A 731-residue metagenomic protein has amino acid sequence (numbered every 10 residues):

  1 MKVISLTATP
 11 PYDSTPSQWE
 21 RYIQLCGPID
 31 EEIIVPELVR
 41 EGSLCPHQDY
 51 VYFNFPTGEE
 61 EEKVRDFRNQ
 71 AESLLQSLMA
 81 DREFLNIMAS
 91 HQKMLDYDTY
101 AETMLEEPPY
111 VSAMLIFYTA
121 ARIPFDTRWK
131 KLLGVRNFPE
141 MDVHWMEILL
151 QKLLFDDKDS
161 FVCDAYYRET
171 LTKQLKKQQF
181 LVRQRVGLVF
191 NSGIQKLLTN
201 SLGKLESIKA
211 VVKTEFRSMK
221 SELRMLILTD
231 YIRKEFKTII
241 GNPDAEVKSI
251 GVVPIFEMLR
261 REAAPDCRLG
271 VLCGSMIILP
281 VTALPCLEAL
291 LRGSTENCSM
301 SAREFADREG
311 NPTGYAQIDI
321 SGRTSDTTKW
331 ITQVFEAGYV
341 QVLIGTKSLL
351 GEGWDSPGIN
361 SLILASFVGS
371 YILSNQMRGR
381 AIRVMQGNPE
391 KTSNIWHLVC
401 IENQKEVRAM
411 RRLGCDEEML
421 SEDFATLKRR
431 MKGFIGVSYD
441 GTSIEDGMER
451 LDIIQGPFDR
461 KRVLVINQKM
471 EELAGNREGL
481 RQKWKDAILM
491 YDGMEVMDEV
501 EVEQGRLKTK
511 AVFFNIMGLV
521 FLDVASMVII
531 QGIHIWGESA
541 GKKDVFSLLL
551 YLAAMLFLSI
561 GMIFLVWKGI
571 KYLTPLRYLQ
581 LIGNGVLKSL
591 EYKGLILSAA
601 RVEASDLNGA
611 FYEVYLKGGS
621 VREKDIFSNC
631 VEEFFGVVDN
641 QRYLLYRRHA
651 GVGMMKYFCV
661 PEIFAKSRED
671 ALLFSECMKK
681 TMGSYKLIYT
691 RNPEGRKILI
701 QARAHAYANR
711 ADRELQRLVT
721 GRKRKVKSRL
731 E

Functional and structural regions predicted by a protein language model:
M1-H47: Post-DEXD/H (motif II) to motif III coupling segment of the RecA-like Helicase ATP-binding lobe
K2, C26-P28, L44-Q48, D266-C267 (+2 more regions): Short glycine-/polar-rich loops that comprise or flank the Walker A/P-loop and associated switch/sensor motifs
L6-P10, T229-Y231, G345-S348: A short beta-strand-to-loop transition that corresponds to the Sensor-1 phosphate-sensing loop of AAA+ P-loop ATPases
Y50-F53, E59-Q92: Charged, amphipathic alpha-helical linkers/stalks
Q76-F125, L413-E417, S421-E662: Long, largely alpha-helical accessory region at the distal end of helicase-like NTP-driven motors
M79-V342, G369, R647, E669 (+3 more regions): Conserved C-terminal RecA-like helicase domain
A245, M258-A264, L272-D446: Conserved RecA-like P-loop NTPase helicase motor core
P575-Q580, R622-L730: Extended, low-structure N-terminal and interdomain regions that function as secretion/translocation signals
